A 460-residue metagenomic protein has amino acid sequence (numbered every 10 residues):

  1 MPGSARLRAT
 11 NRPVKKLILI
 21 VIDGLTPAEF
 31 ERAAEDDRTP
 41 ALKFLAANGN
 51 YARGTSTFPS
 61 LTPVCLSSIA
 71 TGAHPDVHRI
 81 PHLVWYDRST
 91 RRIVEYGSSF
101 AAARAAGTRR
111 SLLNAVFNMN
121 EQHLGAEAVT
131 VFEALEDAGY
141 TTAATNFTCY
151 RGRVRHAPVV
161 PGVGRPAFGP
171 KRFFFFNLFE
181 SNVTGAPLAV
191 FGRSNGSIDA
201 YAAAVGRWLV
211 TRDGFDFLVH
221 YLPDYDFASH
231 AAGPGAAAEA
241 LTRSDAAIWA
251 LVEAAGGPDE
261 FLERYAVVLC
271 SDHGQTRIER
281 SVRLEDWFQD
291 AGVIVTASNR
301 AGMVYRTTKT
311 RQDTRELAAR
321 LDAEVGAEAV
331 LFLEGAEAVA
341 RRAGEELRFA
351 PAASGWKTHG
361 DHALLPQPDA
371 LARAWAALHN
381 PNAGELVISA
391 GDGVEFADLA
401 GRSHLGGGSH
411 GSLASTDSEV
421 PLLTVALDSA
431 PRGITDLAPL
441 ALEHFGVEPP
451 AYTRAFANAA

Functional and structural regions predicted by a protein language model:
K15-F30, F44-L45, I69, L135 (+8 more regions): Beta-strand elements within well-structured catalytic alpha/beta cores of enzymes that handle phosphate/sulfate esters
E31-V84, T141-A143: Short, structured active-site-proximal loop/turn typified by the sulfatase FGly-forming signature C/S-X-P-X-R
A33-D37, P158-G162, G233-A237, V282-F288 (+1 more regions): Short secondary-structure boundary/capping segments
T55, S60-L61, W85-Q122, E133 (+1 more regions): Secreted, luminal/periplasmic, and some membrane-associated catalytic domains that remodel anionic oxygen-ester
A73-A231, V339-R342, L347-L364, A383 (+2 more regions): His/Asp/Glu-rich, glycine-adjacent segments that coordinate divalent cations and/or stabilize oxyanion chemistry on
Q289-R315, G406-H444: Substrate-binding rim/cap in mid-to-C-terminal beta-strand-loop elements of soluble/periplasmic
N380-G384, S389-V425: C-terminal, low-complexity/hydrophilic appendages and adjacent surface loops of extracellular/periplasmic anionic
